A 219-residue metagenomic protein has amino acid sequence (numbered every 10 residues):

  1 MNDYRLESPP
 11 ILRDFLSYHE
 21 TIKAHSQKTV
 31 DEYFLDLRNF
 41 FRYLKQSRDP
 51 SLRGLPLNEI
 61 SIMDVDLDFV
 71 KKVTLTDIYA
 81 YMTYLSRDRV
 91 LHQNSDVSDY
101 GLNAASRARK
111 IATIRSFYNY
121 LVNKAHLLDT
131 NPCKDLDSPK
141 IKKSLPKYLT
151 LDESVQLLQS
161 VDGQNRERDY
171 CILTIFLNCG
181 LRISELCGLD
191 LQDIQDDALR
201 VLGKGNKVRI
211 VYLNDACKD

Functional and structural regions predicted by a protein language model:
M1-D219: Conserved catalytic core of the tyrosine transesterase superfamily
